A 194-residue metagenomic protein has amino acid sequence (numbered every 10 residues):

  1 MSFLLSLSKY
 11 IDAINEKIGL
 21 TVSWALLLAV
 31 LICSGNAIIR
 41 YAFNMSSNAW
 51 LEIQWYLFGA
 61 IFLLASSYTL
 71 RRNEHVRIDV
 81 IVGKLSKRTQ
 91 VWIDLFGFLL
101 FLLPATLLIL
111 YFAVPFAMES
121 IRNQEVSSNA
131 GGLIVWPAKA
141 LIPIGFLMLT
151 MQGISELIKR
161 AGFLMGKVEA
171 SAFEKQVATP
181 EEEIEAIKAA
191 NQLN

Functional and structural regions predicted by a protein language model:
M1-N194: Alpha-helical transmembrane segments and membrane-interface helix-loop junctions in multi-pass membrane proteins
